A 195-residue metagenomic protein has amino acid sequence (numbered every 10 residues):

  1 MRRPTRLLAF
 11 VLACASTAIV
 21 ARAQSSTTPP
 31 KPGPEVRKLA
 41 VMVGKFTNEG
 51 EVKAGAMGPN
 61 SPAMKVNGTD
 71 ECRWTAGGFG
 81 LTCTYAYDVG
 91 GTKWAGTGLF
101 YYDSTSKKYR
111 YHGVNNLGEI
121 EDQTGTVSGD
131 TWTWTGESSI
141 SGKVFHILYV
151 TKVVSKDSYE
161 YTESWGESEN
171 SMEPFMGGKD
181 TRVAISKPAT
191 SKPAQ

Functional and structural regions predicted by a protein language model:
M1-A9: Bacterial N-terminal signal peptides that target proteins for export
A9-A18: Bacterial N-terminal signal peptides
I19-A23: Sec/Tat signal peptide C-region and signal peptidase I cleavage site
Q24-Q195: Hydrophobic small-molecule pocket/channel-lining residues, especially in calycin-type beta-barrels
